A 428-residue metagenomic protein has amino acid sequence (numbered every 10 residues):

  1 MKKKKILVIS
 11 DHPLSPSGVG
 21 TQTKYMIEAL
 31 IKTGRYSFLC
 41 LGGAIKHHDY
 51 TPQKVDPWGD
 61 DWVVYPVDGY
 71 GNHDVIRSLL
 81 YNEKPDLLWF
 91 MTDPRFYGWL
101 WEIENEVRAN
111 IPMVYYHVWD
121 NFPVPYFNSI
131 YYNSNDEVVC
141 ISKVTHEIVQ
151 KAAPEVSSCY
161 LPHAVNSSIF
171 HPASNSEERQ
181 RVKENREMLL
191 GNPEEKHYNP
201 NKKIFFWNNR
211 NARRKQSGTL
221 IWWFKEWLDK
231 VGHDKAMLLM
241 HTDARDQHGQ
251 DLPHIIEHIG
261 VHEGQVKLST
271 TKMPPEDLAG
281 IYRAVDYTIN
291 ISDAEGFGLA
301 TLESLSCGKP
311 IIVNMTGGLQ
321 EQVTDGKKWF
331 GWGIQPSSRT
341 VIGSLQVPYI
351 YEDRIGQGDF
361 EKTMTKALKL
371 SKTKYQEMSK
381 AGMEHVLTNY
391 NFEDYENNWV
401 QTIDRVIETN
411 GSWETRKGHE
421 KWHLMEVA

Functional and structural regions predicted by a protein language model:
M1-K54, E83, M425-A428: N-terminal subdomain of nucleotide-sugar transferases
V8, E194-K215, I221-F224, L238-L239: Conserved donor-binding/catalytic core segment of Leloir-type glycosyltransferases
V63, G249-K272, E276: Nucleotide-activated donor-binding/catalytic signature segment of Leloir-type glycosyltransferases, i.e., the conserved
R77-Y97, P112-Y115: Short N-terminal targeting/anchoring amphipathic segment
V144, A164: Carbohydrate-associated surface elements
D293: Aromatic "clamp/platform" in nucleotide-sugar-dependent glycosyltransferases that forms part of the donor/acceptor
Q320-K366: Change "using UDP/GDP/dTDP sugars" to "using nucleotide sugars
V347-D353, Q357-A428: C-terminal amphipathic helix plus adjacent low-complexity, charged tail appended to glycosyltransferase catalytic
